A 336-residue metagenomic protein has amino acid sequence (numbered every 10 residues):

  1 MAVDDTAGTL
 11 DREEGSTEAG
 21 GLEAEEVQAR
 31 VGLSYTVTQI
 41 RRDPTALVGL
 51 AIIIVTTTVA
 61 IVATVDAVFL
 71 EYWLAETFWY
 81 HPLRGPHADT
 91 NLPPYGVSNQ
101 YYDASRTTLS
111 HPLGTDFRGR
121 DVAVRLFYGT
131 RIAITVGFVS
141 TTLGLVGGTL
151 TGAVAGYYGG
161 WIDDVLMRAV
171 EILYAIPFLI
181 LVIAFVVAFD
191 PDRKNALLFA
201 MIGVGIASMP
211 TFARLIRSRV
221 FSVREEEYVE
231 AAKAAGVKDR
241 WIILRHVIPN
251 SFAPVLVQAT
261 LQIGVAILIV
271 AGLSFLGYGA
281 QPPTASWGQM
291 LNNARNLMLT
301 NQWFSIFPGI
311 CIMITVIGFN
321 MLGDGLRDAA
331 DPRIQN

Functional and structural regions predicted by a protein language model:
M1-L145, T149, L179, A266 (+3 more regions): Gly/Trp-centered helix-boundary motif
P112, D116, A133, L143-S222 (+1 more regions): Generic hydrophobic transmembrane alpha-helix motif, especially the helices
T115-D116, R120, Y157-Y158, L173 (+3 more regions): Short helix-to-coil transition segments within interhelical loops that connect adjacent transmembrane helices
R125-F127, A169, I216, R224 (+5 more regions): Short hydrophobic alpha-helical segments within the ABC transporter permease transmembrane module
R131-G147, R240-G272, F319: Transmembrane alpha-helices
L150, G160-W161, K238-D239, S251 (+1 more regions): Short coil/turn motifs that cap or connect alpha-helices
I180-A184, A188, M201, G205 (+1 more regions): Non-cytoplasmic
S218-Y228, L326-R333: Transmembrane helix boundary and interhelical loop/hinge segments in multi-pass membrane proteins
